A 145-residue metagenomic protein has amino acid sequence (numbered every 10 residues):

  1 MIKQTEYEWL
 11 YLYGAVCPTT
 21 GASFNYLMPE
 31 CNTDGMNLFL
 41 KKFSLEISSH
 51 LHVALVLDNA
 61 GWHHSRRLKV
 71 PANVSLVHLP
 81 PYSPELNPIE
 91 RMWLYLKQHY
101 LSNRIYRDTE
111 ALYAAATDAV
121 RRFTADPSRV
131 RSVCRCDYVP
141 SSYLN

Functional and structural regions predicted by a protein language model:
M1-N145: Short functional hotspots at interaction and active-site rims
